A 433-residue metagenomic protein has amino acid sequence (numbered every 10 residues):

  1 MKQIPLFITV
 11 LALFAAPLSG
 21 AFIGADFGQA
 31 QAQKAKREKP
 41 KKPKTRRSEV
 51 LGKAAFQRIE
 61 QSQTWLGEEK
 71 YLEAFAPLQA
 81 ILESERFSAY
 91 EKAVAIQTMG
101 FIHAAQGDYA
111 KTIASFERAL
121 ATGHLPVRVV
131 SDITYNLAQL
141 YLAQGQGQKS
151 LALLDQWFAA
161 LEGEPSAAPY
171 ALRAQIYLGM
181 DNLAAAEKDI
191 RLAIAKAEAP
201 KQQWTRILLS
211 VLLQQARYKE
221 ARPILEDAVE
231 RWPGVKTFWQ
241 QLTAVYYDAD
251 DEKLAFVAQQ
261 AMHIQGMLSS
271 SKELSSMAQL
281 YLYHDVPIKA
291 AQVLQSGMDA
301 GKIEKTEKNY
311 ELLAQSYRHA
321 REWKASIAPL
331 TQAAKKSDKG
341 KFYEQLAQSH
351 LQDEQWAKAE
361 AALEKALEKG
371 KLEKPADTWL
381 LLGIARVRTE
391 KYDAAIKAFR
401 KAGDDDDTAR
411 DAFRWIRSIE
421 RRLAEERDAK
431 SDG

Functional and structural regions predicted by a protein language model:
K2, G20-E117, H124, V129-D132 (+3 more regions): N-terminal leader/linker segments that initiate helical-solenoid repeat arrays
K44-V50, L82-S88, L120-P126, Q156-G163 (+7 more regions): Solenoid-like repeat scaffolds
L51-E60, A89-I96, P126-N136, E162-L172 (+8 more regions): Generic helix N-cap/helix-start motif at coil->alpha-helix transitions
Q63, F101, Q139, Q175 (+7 more regions): Residue-level recognition of tetratricopeptide repeat
E307-R321, I327-A376: Alpha-helical adaptor scaffolds
